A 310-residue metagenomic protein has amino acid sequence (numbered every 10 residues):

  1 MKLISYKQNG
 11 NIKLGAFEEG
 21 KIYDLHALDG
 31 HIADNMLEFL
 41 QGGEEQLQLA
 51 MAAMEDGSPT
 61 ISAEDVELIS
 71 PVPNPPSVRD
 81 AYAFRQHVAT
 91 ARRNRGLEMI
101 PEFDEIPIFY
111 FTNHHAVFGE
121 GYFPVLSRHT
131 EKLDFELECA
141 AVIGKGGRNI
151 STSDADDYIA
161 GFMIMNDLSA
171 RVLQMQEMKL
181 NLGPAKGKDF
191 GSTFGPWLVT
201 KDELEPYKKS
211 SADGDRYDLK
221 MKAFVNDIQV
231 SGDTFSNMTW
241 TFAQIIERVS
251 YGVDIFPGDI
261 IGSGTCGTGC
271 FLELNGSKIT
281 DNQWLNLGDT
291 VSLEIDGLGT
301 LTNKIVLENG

Functional and structural regions predicted by a protein language model:
M1, S5-D29, E177, K186 (+5 more regions): Charged, cofactor-coupling segments
M1-I108, H114, T290, E294: N-terminal non-catalytic cap/leader segment that marks the start of a structured domain
I61-S62, G121-P124, L274-G276: Short gly/ser/thr-rich secondary-structure transition/capping motifs
V66, F135-L137, Y217-L219, D289 (+1 more regions): Residues at beta-strand starts and edge strands
P75-I246, G252, N282, N309-G310: Glycine-enriched loop-and-adjacent helix/strand subsegments that border the catalytic/binding cleft of enzyme cores
G252-G262: Beta-rich strand-turn-strand
